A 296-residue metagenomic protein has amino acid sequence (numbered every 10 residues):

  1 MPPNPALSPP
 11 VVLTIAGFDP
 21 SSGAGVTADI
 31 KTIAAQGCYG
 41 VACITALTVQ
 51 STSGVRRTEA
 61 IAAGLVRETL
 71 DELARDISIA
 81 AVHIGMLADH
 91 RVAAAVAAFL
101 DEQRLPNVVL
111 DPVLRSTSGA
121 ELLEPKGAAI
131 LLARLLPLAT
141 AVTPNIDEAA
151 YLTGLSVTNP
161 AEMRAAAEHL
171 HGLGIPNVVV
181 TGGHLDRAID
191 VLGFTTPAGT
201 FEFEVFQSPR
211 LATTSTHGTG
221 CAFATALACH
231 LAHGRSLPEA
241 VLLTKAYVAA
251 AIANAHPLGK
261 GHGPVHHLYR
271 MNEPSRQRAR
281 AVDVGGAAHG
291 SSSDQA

Functional and structural regions predicted by a protein language model:
P2-T14, V26, I30-E121, P274: Conserved N-terminal subdomain of the carbohydrate kinase-like
L7, G37-V41, T200-E204, H230-T244: Phosphate-handling active-site elements
P9, R57-A60, D76, P238-A296: Charged C-terminal helix
I15-S21, F203-H217: Short pre-catalytic strand/loop immediately N-terminal to key active-site residues, enriched for Gly-Thr
A80, H90-E102, I189, G193-F203 (+1 more regions): Nucleotide and nucleotide-moiety/phosphate-recognizing core
P125-E202: Conserved phosphate/ATP/ADP-binding segment of small-molecule kinases
A150-Y151, T214-L237: Short, small-residue alpha-helix embedded
M163-H171, E204-F206, S236-A251: Short, well-structured alpha-helical segments that form the helix of a local strand-helix-strand
